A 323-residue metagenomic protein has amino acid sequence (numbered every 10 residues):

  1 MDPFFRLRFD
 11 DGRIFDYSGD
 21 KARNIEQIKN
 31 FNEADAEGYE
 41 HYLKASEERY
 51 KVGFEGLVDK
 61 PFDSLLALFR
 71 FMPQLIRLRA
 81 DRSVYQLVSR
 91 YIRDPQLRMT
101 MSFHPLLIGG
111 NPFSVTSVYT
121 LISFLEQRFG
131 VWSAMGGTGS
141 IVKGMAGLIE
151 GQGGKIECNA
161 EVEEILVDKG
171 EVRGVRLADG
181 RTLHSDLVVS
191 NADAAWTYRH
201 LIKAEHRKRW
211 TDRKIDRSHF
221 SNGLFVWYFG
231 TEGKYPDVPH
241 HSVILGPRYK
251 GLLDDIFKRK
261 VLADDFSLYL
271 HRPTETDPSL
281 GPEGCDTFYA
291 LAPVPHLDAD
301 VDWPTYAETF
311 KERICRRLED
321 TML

Functional and structural regions predicted by a protein language model:
M1-F4: N-terminal FAD cofactor-binding segment of flavoenzymes
F9-G12, N111-V115, L166-R173, L183 (+1 more regions): A short, glycine/Asx- and small/polar-enriched loop/turn that sits immediately N-terminal to a beta-strand
D10-S114: Rossmann-like flavin
Y17, K21, D35, Y39 (+10 more regions): Generic structural signal for well-ordered, non-membrane alpha-helical segments in soluble metabolic enzymes
R79, S89, L121-D186: Helical element adjacent to the flavin cofactor pocket in flavoenzyme catalytic cores
E161-P282: Mid-domain catalytic core of redox enzymes that form a hydrophobic substrate pocket/lid adjacent to a catalytic redox
S267-L323: FAD-dependent oxidoreductase catalytic-site/capping-region signature
